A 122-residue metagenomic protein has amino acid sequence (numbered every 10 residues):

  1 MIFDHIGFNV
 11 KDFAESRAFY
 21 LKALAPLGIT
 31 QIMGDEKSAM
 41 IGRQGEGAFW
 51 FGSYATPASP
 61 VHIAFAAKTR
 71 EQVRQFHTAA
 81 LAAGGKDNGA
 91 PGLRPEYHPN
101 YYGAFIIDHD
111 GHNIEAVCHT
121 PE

Functional and structural regions predicted by a protein language model:
M1-I2, T56-S59, H98: Short glycine-enriched loop/turn motifs at secondary-structure junctions
M1-R17, I63, T120-E122: N-terminal beta-strand motif that seeds the catalytic metal site of vicinal oxygen chelate
G7-A48: Core segments of cupin and vicinal oxygen chelate
D12-A14, F65-D110: Vicinal oxygen chelate
I41-A82: Long, continuous compositionally biased terminal/linker segments
N113: Glycine-rich acetyl-CoA-binding "A-motif" of GNAT/NAT acetyltransferases
A116: Short glycine-/small-residue motifs
